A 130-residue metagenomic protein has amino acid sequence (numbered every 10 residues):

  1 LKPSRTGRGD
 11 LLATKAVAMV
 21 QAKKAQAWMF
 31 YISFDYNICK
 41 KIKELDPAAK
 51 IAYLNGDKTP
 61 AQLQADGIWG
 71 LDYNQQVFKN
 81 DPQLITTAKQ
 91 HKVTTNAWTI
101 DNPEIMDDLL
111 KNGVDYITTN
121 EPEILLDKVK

Functional and structural regions predicted by a protein language model:
L1-K130: Short loop-to-alpha-helix "cap/lid" segments that border enzyme active sites across diverse enzyme classes
